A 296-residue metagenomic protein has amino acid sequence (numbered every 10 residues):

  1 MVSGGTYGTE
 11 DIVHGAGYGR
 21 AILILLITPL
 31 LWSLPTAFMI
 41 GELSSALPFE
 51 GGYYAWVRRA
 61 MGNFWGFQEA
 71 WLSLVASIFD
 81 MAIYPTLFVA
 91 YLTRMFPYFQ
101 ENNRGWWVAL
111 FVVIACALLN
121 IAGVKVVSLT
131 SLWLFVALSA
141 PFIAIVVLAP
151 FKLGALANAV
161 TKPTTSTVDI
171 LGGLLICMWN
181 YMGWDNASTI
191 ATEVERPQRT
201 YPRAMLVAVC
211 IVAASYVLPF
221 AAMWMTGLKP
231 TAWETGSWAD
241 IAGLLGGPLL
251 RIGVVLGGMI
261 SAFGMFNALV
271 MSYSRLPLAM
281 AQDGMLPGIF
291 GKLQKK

Functional and structural regions predicted by a protein language model:
M1-P29, S33-G41, A46-G51, A60 (+1 more regions): Membrane-interface "cap" regions at the ends of multi-pass membrane proteins
M1-Y7, T28, V112, K162-M223 (+1 more regions): Hydrophobic, membrane-embedded alpha-helices of multi-pass small-molecule transporters
T9-G15, A90-F99, L153-P163, K229-G236: Membrane-interface helix termini and inter-helical loops of multi-pass transporters
I12, A122-L132, W184-S215, E234 (+2 more regions): Hydrophobic, small-residue-rich membrane helices and short re-entrant helix-turn-helix hairpins that build
A16-R20, A46-E50, R59-W65, T192-T200 (+3 more regions): Juxtamembrane helix-boundary/capping and inter-helix hinge elements in multi-pass membrane proteins
L34-V113, A117-I121, V126, M259-A279: Hydrophobic transmembrane alpha-helices that form the core helical bundles of multi-pass secondary transporters
A55-W56, G62, T93-F99, L206-N267 (+1 more regions): TM-loop-TM module centered on a large, flexible mid-protein loop between adjacent transmembrane helices in multi-pass
N103-K152, T164-T167, M182, M205-V209: Membrane-interface loop-to-helix entry segments
